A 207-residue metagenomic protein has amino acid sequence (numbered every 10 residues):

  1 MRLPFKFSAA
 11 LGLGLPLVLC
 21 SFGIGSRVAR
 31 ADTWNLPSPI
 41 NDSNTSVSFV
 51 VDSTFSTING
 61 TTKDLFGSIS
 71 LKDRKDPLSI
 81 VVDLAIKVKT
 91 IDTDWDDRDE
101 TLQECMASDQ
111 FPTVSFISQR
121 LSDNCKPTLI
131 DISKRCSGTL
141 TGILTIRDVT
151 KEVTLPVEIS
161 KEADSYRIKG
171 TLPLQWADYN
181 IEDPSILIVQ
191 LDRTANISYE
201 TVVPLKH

Functional and structural regions predicted by a protein language model:
M1-F7: N-terminal secretory signal peptides that target proteins for export/translocation
R2, G14, N35-P37: Selective for proline/serine-rich intrinsically disordered segments in cytosolic/nuclear regulatory regions
L11-G12, A31: Short stretches within intrinsically disordered, low-complexity N-terminal or propeptide regions
G12-G23: Bacterial N-terminal signal peptides
R27-H207: Low-complexity, acidic/polar, glycine-enriched regions of mature
